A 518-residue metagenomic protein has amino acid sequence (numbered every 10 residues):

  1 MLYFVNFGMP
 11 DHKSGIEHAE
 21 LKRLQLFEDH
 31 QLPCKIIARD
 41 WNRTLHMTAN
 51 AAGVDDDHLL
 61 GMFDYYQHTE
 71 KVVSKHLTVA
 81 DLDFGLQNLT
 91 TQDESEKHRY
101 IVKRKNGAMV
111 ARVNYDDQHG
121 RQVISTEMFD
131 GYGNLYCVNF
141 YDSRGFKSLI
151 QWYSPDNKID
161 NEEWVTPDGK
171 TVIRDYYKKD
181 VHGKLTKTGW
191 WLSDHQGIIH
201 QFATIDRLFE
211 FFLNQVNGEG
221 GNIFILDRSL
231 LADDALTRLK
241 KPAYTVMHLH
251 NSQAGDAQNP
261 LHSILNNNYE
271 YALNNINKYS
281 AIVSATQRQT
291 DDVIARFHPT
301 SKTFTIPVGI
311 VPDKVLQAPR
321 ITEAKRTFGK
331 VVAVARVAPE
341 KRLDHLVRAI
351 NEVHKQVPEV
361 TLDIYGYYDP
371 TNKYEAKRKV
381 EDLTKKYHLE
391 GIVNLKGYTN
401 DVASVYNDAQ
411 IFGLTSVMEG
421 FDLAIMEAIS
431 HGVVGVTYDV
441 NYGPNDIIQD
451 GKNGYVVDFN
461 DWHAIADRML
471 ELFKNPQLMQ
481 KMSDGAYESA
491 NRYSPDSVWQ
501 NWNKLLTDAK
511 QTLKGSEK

Functional and structural regions predicted by a protein language model:
A257-P260, G309-F328: Acidic anion/phosphate-binding donor-loop and adjacent secondary structure in glycosyltransferase catalytic cores
N275-T303: A short, active-site helix/loop in glycosyltransferases that binds the activated sugar's phosphate group
T322-K341, V347-I350: Conserved donor-binding/catalytic core segment of Leloir-type glycosyltransferases
K377-G397: Nucleotide-activated donor-binding/catalytic signature segment of Leloir-type glycosyltransferases, i.e., the conserved
Y398, V417: Aromatic "clamp/platform" in nucleotide-sugar-dependent glycosyltransferases that forms part of the donor/acceptor
V405, A464, L478-R492, N501-K504: A short, well-ordered alpha-helix in the C-terminal region of glycosyltransferases
V434-Y438: Short hydrophobic beta-strand element within catalytic cores of glycosyltransferases and related nucleotide-activated
Q449-G451, Y455-W462, L470-Q477, N491: Conserved acidic donor-binding segment of nucleotide-sugar-dependent glycosyltransferases
